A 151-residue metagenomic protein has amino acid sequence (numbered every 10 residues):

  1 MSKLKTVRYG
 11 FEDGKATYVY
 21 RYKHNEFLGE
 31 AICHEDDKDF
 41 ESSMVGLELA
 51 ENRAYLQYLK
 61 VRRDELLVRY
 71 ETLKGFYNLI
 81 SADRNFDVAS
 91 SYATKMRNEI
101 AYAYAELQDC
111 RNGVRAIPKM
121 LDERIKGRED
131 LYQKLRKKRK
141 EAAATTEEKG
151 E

Functional and structural regions predicted by a protein language model:
S2-K140: Catalytic phosphate/metal-binding cores of nucleic-acid and nucleotide-processing enzymes, i.e., regions that mediate
K140-E151: Long, low-complexity, intrinsically disordered segments
